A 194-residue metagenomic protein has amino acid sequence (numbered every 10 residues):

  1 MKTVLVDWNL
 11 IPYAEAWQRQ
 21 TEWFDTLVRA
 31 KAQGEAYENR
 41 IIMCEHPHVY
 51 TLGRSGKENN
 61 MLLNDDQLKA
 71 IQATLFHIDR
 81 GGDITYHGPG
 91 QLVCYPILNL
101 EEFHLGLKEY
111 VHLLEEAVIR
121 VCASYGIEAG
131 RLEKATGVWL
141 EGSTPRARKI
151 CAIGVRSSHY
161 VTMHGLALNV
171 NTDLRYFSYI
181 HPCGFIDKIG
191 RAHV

Functional and structural regions predicted by a protein language model:
M1-A147: N-terminal lobe of the biotin/lipoate ligase/transferase fold
T85, S158-V170: Conserved phosphate/anionic-ligand binding catalytic regions in large, soluble enzymes, centered on
N99-E101, R156, N169-N171: Solvent-exposed residues in well-ordered beta-strands and their adjoining turns, especially edge/terminal strands
H104-L107, H164, F177: Short, conserved charged micro-motifs
I150-I153: Histidine/acidic-rich helix-loop-helix segments that form or flank divalent-metal centers in metalloenzyme catalytic
R175-Y176, P182-F185: Intrinsically disordered, low-complexity linker/assembly segments
A192-V194: Conserved small/polar residues in nucleotide/adenosyl-binding loops
